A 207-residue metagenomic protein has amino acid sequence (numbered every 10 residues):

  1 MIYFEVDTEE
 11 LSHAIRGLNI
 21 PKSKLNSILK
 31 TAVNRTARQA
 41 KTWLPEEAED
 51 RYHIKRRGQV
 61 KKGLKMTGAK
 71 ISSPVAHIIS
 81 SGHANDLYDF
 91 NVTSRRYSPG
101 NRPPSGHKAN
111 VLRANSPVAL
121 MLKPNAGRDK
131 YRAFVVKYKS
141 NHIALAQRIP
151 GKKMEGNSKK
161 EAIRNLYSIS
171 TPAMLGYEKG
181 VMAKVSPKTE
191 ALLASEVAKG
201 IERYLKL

Functional and structural regions predicted by a protein language model:
M1-L207: Short, Lys/Arg-rich flexible segments
